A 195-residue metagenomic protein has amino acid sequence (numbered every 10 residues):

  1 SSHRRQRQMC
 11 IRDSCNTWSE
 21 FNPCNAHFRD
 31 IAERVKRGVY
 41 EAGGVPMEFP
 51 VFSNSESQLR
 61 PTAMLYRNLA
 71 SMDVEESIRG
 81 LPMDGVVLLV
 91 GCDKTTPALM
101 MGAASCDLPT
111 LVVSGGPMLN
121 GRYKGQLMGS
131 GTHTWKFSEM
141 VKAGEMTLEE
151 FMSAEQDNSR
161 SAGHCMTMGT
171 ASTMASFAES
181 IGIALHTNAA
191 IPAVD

Functional and structural regions predicted by a protein language model:
S1-R7, I11: Single conserved hydrophobic/aromatic residue that forms the stacking wall/gate of nucleotide- or nucleobase-binding
S1-S2, H27, E48, G116 (+2 more regions): A generic "cationic amphipathic patch" detector
R12-T17: Short, hydrophobic beta-strand segments
W18, S53-S57, Q156-D157: Generic signal for short, ordered secondary-structure residues within or immediately flanking folded domains
H27-R67: Anionic-ligand anchoring segments at beta-strand to alpha-helix junctions in alpha/beta enzyme folds, i.e., glycine
M64-D195: Active-site cavity-forming subdomains of large catalytic enzyme subunits
